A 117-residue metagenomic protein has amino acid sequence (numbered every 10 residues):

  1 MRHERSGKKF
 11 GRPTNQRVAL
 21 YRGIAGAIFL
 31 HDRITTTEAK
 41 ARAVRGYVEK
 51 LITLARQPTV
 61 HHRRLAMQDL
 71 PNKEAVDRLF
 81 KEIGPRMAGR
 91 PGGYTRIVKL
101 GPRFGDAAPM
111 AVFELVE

Functional and structural regions predicted by a protein language model:
M1-R12, Q16-A19, G23-E117: Structured, basic alpha/beta domains of bacterial-type, RNA-associated proteins
